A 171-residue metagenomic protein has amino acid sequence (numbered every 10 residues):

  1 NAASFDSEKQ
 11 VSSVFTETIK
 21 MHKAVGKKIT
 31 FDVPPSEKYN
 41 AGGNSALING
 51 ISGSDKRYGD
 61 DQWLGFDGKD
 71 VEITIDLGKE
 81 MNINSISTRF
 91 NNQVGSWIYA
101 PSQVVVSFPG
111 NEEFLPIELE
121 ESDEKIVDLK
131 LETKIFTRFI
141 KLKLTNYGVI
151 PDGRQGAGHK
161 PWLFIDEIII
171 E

Functional and structural regions predicted by a protein language model:
N1-E72: Short, compositionally stereotyped local motifs that mark structural "simplifiers"
S13, P116-I117: Short capping micro-motif at the N-terminus of alpha-helices
S54-L115, E121-E171: Aromatic, loop-rich ligand-recognition surfaces of beta-strand-rich domains
